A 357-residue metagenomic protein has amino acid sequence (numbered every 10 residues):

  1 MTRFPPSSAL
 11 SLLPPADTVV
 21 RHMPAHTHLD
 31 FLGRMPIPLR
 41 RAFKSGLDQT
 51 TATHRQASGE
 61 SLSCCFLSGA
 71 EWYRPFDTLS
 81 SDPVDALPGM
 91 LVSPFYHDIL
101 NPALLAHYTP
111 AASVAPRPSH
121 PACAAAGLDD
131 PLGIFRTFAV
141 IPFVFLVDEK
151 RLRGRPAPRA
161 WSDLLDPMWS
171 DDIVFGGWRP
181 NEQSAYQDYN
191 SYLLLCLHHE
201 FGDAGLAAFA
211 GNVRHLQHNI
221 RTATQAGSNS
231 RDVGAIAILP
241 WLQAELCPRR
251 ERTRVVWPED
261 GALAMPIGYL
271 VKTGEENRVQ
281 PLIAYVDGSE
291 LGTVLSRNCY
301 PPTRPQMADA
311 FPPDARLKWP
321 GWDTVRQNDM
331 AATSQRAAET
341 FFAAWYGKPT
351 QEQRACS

Functional and structural regions predicted by a protein language model:
P5, A9-D48, P94-I220, G227: Extracytoplasmic ligand-binding site segments that recognize negatively charged/polar headgroups
G33, A57-A112, P131, I238-P240: Ligand-binding clamshell of periplasmic/extracellular solute-binding protein-like
E60-E71, G211-A223: Short beta-strand-to-loop elements that line the ligand-binding cleft of bilobed periplasmic-binding protein-like
D98-N101, S230-T253: A ligand-binding cleft/hinge motif common to bilobed small-molecule-binding domains
A126-D130, L206-H215, R249-T273: Periplasmic-binding protein-like
V144-R151, A264-R278, V294-C299: A bilobed periplasmic-binding-protein/Venus flytrap-type ligand-binding module shared by bacterial periplasmic
D172-W178, V286-D309: Periplasmic-binding protein-like
P312-S357: Extracellular/periplasmic bilobal clamshell ligand-binding domains
